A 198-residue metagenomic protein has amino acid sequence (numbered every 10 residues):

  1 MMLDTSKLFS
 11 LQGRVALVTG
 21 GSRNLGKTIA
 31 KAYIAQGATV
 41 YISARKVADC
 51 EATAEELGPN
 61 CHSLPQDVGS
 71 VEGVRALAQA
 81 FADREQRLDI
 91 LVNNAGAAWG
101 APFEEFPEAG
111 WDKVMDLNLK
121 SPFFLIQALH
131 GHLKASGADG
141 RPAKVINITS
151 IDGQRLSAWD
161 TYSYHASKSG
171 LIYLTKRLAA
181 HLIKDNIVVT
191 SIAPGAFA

Functional and structural regions predicted by a protein language model:
V15, S22-R23: Conserved glycine-rich cofactor-binding loop
Q36-A52: Conserved glycine-rich Rossmann-like NAD(P)H-binding loop of the short-chain dehydrogenase/reductase
P102-F103, P107-M115: Substrate-binding pocket helix/loop in short-chain dehydrogenase/reductase
F106, L156-H165, R177: Active-site loop-to-helix junction immediately N-terminal to the catalytic Tyr of the SDR YXXXK motif in Rossmann-fold
I126, S167, T175: Active-site helix of classical SDR
G131, A180-H181: Alpha-helical segment proximal to the catalytic Tyr-Lys
S150: Residue(s) in the substrate-gating loop at a strand-loop-helix junction that position the organic substrate next
